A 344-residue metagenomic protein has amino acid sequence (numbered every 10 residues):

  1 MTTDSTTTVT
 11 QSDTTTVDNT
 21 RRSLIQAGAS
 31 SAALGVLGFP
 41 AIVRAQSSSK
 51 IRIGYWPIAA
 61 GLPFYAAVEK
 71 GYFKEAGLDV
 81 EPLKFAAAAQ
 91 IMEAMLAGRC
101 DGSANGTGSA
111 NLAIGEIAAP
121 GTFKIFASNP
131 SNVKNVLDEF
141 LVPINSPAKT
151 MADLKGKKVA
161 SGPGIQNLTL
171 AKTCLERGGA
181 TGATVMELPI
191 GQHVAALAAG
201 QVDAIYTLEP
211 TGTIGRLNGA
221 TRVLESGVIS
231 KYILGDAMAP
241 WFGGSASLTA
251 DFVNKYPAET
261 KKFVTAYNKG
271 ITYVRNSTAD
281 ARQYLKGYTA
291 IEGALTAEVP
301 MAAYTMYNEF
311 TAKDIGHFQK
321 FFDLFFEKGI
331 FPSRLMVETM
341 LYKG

Functional and structural regions predicted by a protein language model:
M1-T20, S30: N-terminal secretory signal peptides
S23-V43: N-terminal export signals
Q46-G179, T184-L188, A196, D203-E209: Short, glycine-/small- and polar/acidic-enriched structural segments that line small-molecule recognition paths
E69, L96, G115, E176 (+7 more regions): Sec-exported extracytoplasmic/periplasmic mature domains
E75, N132-V133, V228-A239, T305-I315: Short, solvent-exposed loop/beta-turn-alpha elements that line the ligand-binding surface or hinge of extracytoplasmic
G108, Q192-Y284: Pocket-lining segment of extracytoplasmic ligand-binding domains
V253-K328: Secondary-structure end/capping motifs
F322-G344: Conserved C-terminal helix/tail region of periplasmic/extracytoplasmic solute-binding proteins
